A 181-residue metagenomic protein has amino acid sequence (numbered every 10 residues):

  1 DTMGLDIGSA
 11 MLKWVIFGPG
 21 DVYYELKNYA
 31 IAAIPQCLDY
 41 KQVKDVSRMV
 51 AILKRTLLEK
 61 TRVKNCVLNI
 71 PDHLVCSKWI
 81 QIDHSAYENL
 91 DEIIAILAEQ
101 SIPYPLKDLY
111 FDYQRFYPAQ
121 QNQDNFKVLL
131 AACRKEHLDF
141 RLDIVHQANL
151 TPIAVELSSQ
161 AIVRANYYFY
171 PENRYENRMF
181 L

Functional and structural regions predicted by a protein language model:
D1-A33, K64-N69, Y168-L181: Gly/Thr-rich phosphate-binding beta-strand-loop-beta motif of the actin/hexokinase/Hsp70
M3, R48-L58, L74-V75, A131: Cytosolic/nucleoplasmic/matrix-facing N-terminal domains/tails of membrane-anchored or organelle-targeted proteins
A10, V46-L53, D91, L138: Amphipathic alpha-helical transducer elements in NTP-driven molecular machines
D21-V22, L38-S47, Y117-N125, F169-E176: Short, glycine- and charge-enriched coil/turn segments that flank and shape catalytic ligand pockets
Y24, Y40-Q42, V75-W79: Switch/connector loops and helix/strand junctions flanking conserved nucleotide-binding motifs in nucleotide-processing
N28-L58: N-terminal phosphate-binding loop and adjacent alpha-helix
N65, N69-Y170: Active-site neighborhood for divalent-cation/phosphate handling
